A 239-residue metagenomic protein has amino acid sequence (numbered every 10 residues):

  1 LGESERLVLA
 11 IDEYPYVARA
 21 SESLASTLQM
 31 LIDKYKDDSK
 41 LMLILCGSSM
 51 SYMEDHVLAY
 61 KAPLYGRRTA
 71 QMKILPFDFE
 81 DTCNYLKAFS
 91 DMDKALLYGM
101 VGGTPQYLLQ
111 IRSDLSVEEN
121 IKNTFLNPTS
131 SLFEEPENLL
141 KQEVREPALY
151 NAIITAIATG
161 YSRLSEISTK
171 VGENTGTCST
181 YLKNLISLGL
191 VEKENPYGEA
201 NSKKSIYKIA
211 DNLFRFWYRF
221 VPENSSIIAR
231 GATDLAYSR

Functional and structural regions predicted by a protein language model:
L1-S238: Phosphate-binding site recognition
